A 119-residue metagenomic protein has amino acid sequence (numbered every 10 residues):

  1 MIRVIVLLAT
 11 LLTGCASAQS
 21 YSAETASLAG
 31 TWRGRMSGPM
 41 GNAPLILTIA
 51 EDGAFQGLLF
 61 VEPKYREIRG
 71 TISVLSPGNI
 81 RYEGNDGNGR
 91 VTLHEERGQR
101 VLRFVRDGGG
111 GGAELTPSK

Functional and structural regions predicted by a protein language model:
M1-L7: Sec-dependent signal peptide recognition, specifically the positively charged N-region followed immediately by
L12-G14: C-terminal motif of bacterial Sec signal peptides marking the signal peptidase cleavage site
A16-Y21, R69-P77, F104-K119: Edge beta-strand at a domain terminus
E24-A43: Tryptophan-anchored aromatic micro-motifs
S27-R33, D52-Q56, V74-Y82, Q99-R103: Short, hydrophobic/aromatic-rich segments at coil-to-beta transitions
S37-P39, G57-E67, N85-N88, R106-G112: Short, solvent-exposed aromatic-acidic interface loops
G41-P77: N-terminal glycine/threonine-rich, aromatic-flanked beta-hairpin/loop signature
V61, I68-G70, L75-R97: An anionic, turn-rich surface loop/hairpin at beta-sheet edges that serves as a generic interaction/coordination patch
